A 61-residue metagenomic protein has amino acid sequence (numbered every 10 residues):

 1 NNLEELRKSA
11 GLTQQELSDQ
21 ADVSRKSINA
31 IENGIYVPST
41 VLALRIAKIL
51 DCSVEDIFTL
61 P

Functional and structural regions predicted by a protein language model:
N2-Q20: Short basic helix-loop element that most often maps to the first helix and adjoining turn of HTH DNA-binding modules
L3-L6, Y36, I49: ABC family nucleotide-binding domain
L6, Q20-A21, I31, L60: Residues in the recognition helix of alpha-helical DNA-binding motifs
Q15, K26, E55: Residues within helix-turn-helix
V23-Y36: Recognition helix of helix-turn-helix/homeodomain-like DNA-binding domains that insert into the DNA major groove
V41-D56: DNA major-groove recognition helix of helix-turn-helix/homeodomain DNA-binding modules
